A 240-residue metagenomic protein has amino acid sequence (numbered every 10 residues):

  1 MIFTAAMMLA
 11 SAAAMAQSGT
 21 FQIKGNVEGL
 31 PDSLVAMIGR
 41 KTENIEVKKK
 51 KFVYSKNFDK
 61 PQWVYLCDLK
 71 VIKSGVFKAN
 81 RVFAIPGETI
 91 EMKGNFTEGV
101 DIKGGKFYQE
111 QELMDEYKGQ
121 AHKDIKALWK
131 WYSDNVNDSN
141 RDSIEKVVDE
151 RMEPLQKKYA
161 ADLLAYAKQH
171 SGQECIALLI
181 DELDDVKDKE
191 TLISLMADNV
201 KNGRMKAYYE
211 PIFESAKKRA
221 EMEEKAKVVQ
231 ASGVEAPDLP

Functional and structural regions predicted by a protein language model:
M1-G25: Bacterial Sec-dependent N-terminal signal peptides
Q17-P154, K158-A161: A non-transmembrane, solvent-exposed segment enriched in polar/low-complexity residues
E91-E98, Y208-E224: Short, structured interface segments
I125-K126, Q169-E182: Amphipathic alpha-helical repeat scaffolds of TPR domains
R151-H170, T191-S194: Amphipathic alpha-helical coiled-coil segments
Q169, Q173, N199-Y208: Short solvent-exposed coil/turn linkers within tandem alpha-helical repeat scaffolds
K189-V200, A231-D238: Alpha-helical repeat scaffolds
E214-P240: N-terminal "domain-start" segment that seeds a small globular fold
